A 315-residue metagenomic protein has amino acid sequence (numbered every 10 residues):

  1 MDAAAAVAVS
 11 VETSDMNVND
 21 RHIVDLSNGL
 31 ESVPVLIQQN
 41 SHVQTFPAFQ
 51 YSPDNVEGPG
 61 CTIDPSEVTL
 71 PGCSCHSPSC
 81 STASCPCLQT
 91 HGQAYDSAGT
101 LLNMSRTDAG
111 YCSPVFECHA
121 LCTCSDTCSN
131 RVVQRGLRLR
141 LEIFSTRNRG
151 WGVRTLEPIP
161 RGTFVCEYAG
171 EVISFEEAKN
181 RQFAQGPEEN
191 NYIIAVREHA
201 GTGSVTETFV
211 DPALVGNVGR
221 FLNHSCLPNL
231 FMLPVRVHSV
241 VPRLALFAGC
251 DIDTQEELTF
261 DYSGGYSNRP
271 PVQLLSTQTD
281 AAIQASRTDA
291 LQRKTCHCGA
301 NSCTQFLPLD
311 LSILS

Functional and structural regions predicted by a protein language model:
M1-W151, Q278, A285-R287, Q292-T295 (+1 more regions): Accessory low-complexity/Zn-finger-associated flanking regions of SET/PR-domain chromatin methyltransferases
D2-D25, F175-T206, V215-S315: C-terminal SET catalytic tail plus cysteine-rich post-SET Zn-binding segment of SAM-dependent SET-domain
P34, P47, P53, P59 (+10 more regions): Proline-rich intrinsically disordered, low-complexity coils
A94, G99-L101, S105, G110-F116 (+4 more regions): Catalytic cores of histone-lysine modification enzymes
